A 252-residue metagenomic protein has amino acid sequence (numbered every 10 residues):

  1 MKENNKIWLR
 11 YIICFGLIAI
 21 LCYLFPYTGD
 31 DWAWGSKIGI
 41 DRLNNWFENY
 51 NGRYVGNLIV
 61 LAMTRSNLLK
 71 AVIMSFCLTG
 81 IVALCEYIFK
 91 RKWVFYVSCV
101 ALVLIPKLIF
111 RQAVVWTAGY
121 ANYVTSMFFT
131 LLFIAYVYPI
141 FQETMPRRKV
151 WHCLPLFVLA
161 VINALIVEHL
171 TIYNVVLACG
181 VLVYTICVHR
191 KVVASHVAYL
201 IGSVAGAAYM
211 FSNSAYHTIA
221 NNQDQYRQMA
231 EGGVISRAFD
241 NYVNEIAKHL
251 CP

Functional and structural regions predicted by a protein language model:
M1-I18: Start-transfer (signal-anchor) and selected internal transmembrane alpha helices of multi-pass inner/ER membrane
M1-K6, Y138-H152, V183-A194: Membrane-interface junctions at the ends of membrane-embedded or membrane-associated helices
C22-L69, T117, E168-V176, V183-P252: Transmembrane catalytic cores of multi-pass membrane glycosyltransferases and polysaccharide-assembly enzymes
R53, V100-F141, V167: Membrane-interface micro-motifs in multi-pass membrane enzymes
M74, L78, N122-I134, Y173-V181: Hydrophobic core segments of transmembrane alpha-helices in multi-pass, intramembrane catalytic enzymes
S75-V97, L132: Transmembrane-helix motifs of polytopic, lipid-linked glycan transferases
V82-Y87, L131-Q142, L156-A160, V176-T185: Hydrophobic transmembrane alpha-helices
W151-L177: Membrane-interface alpha helices of multi-pass inner-membrane proteins
